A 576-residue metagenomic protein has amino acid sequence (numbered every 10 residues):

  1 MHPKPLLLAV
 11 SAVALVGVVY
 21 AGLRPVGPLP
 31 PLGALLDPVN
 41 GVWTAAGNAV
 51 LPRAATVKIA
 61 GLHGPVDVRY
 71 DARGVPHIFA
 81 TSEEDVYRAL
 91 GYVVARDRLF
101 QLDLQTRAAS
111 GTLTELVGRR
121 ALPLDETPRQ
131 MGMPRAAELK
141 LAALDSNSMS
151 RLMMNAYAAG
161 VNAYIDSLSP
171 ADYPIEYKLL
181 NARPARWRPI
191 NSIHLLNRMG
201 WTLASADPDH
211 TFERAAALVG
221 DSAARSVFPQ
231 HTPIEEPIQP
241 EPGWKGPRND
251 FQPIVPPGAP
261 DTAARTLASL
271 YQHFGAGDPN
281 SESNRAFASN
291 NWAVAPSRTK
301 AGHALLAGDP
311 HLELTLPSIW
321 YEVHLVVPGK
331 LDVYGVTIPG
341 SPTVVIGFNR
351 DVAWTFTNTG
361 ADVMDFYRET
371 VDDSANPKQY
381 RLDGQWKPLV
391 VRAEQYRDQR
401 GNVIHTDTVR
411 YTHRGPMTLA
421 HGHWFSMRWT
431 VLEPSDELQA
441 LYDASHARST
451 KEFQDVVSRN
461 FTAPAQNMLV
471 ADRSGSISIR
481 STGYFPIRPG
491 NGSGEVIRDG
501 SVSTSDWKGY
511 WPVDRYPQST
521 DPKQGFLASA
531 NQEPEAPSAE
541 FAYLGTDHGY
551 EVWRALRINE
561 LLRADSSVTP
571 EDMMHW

Functional and structural regions predicted by a protein language model:
H2-L305, P310, L316, T343 (+1 more regions): Substrate-recognition/specificity elements adjacent to catalytic centers across diverse enzyme folds
P76-I78, A293-S297, G302-I319, D436-T462: Amphipathic alpha-helical packing elements
G91-G118, L331, A375-D383, G500-Y510: Short, solvent-exposed cationic patches
P123, R135, A159, Q439-N467 (+2 more regions): Proteins synthesized as precursors that undergo proteolytic processing into mature forms
A268, S281-A288, S297-A304, G308-I319 (+4 more regions): Active-site-adjacent "gating/activation" loops or surface patches in catalytic cores
N284-A286, N290, L325-V352, F356-W507: Glycine- and hydrophobic-rich flexible loops that cap the catalytic core of alpha/beta enzyme folds
H423, N460-D565: Hydrophobic alpha-helical segments
